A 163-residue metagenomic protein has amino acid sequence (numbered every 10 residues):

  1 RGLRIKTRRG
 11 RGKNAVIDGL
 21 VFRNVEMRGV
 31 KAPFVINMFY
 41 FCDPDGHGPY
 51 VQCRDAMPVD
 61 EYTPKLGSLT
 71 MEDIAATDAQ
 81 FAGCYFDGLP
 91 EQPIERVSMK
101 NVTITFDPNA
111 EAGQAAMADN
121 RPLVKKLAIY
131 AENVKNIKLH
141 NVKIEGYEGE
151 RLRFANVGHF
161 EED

Functional and structural regions predicted by a protein language model:
R1-D163: Extracellular/periplasmic carbohydrate-active domains that bind, remodel, or depolymerize complex polysaccharides
